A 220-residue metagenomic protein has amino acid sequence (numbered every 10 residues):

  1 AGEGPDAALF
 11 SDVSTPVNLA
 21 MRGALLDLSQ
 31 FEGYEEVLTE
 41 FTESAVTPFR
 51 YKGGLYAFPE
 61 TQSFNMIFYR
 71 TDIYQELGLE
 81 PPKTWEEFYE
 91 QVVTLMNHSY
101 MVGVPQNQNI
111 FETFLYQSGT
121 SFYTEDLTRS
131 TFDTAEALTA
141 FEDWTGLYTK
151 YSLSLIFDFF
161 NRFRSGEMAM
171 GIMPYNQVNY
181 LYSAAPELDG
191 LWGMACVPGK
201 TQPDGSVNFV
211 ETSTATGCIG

Functional and structural regions predicted by a protein language model:
A1-P16, N161: Early extracytoplasmic/lumenal segment of secretory-pathway proteins
D6-L9, A169-P174, G193: Paired acidic/hydrophobic, glycine-rich loop segments that form the ligand-binding mouth/hinge of periplasmic-binding
S11-N65, E80, Y89, D189-P198 (+1 more regions): Hinge/lid segment of periplasmic solute-binding proteins
Y51-E60, N65, E86-S130, E136-A137 (+1 more regions): Extracytoplasmic/periplasmic solute-binding protein
N65-Y69, L115, G217-I219: Short glycine- and hydrophobic/aromatic-rich loop-to-beta-strand nucleating segment in the catalytic cores
T71-P82: Aromatic-glycine-rich donor-binding/catalytic loop that engages nucleotide-sugar donors across glycosyltransferases
E76, E142, G146-S152, A185-G220: Extracytoplasmic/periplasmic substrate-recognition and gating elements
V92-M96, D126-I156, Y182, V197: Glycine-centered hinge/linker elements that transmit conformational signals in sensory and ligand-binding systems
